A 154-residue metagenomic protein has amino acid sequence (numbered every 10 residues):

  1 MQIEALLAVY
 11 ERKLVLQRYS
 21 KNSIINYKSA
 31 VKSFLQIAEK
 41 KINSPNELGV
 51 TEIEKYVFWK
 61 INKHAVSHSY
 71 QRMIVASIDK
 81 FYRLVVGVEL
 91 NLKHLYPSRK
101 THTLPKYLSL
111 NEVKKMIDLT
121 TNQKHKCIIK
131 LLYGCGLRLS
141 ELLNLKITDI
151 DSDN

Functional and structural regions predicted by a protein language model:
M1-N154: Conserved catalytic core of the tyrosine transesterase superfamily
